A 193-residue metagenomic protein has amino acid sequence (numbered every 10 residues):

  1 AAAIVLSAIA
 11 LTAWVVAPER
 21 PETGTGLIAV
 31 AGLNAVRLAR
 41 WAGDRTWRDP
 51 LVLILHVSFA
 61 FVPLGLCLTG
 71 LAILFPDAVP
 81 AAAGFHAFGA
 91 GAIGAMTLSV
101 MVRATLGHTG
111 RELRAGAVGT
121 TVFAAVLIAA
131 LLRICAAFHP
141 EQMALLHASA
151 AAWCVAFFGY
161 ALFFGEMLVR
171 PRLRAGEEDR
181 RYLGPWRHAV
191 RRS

Functional and structural regions predicted by a protein language model:
A1-S193: Hydrophobic alpha-helical transmembrane segments of multi-pass integral membrane proteins
